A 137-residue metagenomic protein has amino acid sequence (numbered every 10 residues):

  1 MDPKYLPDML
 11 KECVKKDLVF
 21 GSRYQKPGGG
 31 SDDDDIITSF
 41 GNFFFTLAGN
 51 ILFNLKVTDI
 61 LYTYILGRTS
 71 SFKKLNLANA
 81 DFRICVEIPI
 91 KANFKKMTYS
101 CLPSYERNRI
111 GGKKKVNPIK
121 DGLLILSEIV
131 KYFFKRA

Functional and structural regions predicted by a protein language model:
M1-F82, N108-L126, V130: Acceptor/aglycone-binding surface of glycosyltransferases and processive sugar-polymer synthases
Y5, I84-K91: Short active-site alpha-helical segment characteristic of glycosyltransferases and processive polysaccharide synthases
L55-K56, L77-A80, P89-R107: Catalytic donor-sugar/metal-binding loop of nucleotide-sugar-dependent glycosyltransferases
F133-A137: A charged, well-structured terminal subsegment
